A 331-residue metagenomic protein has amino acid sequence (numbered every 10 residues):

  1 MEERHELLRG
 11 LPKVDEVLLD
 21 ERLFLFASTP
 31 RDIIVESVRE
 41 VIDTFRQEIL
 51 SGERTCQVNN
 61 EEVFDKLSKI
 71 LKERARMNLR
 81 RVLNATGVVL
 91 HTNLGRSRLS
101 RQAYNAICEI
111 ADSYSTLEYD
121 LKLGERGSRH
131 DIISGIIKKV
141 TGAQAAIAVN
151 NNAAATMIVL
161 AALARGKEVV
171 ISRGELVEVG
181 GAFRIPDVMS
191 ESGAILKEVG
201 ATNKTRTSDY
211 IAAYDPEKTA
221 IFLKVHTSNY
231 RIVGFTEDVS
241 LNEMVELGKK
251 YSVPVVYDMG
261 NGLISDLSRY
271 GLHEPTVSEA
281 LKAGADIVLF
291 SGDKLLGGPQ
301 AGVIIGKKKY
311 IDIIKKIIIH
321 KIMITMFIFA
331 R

Functional and structural regions predicted by a protein language model:
M1-K72: Long amphipathic alpha-helical segments
E6-R9, R80-V82, Y214: Replace "in large, NTP-powered and nucleic-acid-processing enzymes" with "in large, NTP-powered factors and other
L11-P12, L83-G87, G297-P299, F327-F329: Short Gly/Ser/Thr- and Asp/Glu-enriched loop/turn motifs at secondary-structure junctions
S28-T29, S51-N60, N78-V82, S252-V256 (+2 more regions): Flexible, glycine/charged-enriched surface loops at secondary-structure junctions
V38-R39, D43, A85-T86, R96-K122: Glycine-rich phosphate-binding segment of PLP-dependent enzymes
R54-L99, N105-A106: Long amphipathic N-terminal alpha/beta scaffold segment
R74-A85, Y114-G124, A145-A146: Short, flexible active-site-proximal loops enriched in glycine and acidic residues
L121-R331: Conserved PLP-enzyme active-site core in the AAT-like
